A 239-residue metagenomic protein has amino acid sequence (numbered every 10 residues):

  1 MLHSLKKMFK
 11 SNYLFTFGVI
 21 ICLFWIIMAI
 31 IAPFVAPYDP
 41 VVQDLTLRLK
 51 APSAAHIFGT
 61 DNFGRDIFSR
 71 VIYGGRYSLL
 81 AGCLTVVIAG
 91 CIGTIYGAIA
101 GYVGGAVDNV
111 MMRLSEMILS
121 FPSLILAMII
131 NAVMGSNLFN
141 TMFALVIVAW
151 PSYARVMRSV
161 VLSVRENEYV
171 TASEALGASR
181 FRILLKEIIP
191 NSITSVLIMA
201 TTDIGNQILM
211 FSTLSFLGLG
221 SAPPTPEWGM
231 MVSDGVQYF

Functional and structural regions predicted by a protein language model:
M1-T94, A98, G105-A106, S120 (+4 more regions): Gly/Trp-centered helix-boundary motif
G18-V19, N109, I125, T141-M142 (+2 more regions): Hydrophobic/aromatic positions within or immediately flanking transmembrane alpha-helices of multi-pass small-molecule
A29-P33, A127, N131, V156 (+4 more regions): Structural signal for membrane-spanning alpha-helices in multi-pass inner-membrane proteins, emphasizing helix cores
I57, C91-I92, G101-Y102, V107-S163 (+2 more regions): Generic hydrophobic transmembrane alpha-helix motif, especially the helices
R65-L80, L84, G104-M112, L162-E166 (+1 more regions): Amphipathic cytosolic juxtamembrane alpha-helices at the membrane-cytosol interface of multi-pass membrane transporters
A81-Y96, I118-L119, I125-L126, L184-L185 (+4 more regions): Transmembrane alpha-helical interface segments in multi-pass membrane proteins
A98-I99, I129, M142, V156 (+4 more regions): A residue-level signal for alpha-helical anchor/packing sites in multi-pass solute transporters
I130-V133, L145, V160-V161, M210-F239: Glycine-rich helix-loop "coupling/hinge" segments at transmembrane-helix boundaries in multipass transporters
